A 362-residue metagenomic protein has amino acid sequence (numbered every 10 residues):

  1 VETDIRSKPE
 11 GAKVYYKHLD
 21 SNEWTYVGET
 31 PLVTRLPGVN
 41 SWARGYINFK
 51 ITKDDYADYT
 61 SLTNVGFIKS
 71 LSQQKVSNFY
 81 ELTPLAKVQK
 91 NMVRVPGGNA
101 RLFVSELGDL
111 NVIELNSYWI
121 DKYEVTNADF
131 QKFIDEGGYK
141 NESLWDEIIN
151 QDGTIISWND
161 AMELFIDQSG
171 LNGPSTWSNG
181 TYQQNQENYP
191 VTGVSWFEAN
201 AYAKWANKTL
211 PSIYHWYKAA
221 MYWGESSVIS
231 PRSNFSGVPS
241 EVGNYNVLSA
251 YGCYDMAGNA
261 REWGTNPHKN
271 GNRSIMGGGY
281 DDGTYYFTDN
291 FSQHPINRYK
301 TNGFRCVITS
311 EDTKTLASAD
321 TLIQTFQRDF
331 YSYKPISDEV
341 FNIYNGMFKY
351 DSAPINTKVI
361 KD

Functional and structural regions predicted by a protein language model:
E2, M92, V112, S117 (+4 more regions): A residue-level signal for beta-strand positions that form part of recognition/binding surfaces within mature
E2-K8: A short, amphipathic beta-strand motif
E10, D54, G98-A100, Y280 (+1 more regions): Solvent-exposed coil/turn segments that connect beta secondary-structure elements in extracytoplasmic/periplasmic
A12-V14, F304: Short beta-strand elements bearing conserved aromatic residues within extracellular beta-rich modules
Y15-V33, G38-L164, Q168-S169, T192-E198 (+5 more regions): A short glycine-rich, aromatic-capped structural motif
V95, D160-E163, L171-I296, K300: Functional-site microenvironments in short loops/helix caps that host divalent-cation chemistry
N111, G137-G138, E142-G153, V238-P239 (+2 more regions): Surface-exposed recognition segments
A128, K218-A220, K314-L316: Short catalytic/ligand-binding loop motif for oxyanion handling, primarily in non-cytosolic enzymes, centered on
